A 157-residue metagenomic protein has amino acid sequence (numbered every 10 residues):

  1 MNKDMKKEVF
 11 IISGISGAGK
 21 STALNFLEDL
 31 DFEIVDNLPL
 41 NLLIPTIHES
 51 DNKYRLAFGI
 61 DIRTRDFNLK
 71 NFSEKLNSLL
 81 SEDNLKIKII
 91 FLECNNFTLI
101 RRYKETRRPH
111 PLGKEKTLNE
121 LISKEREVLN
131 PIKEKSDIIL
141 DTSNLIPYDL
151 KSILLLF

Functional and structural regions predicted by a protein language model:
I12: Hydrophobic anchor at the beta1->P-loop junction of P-loop NTPases
I15: P-loop (Walker A) phosphate-binding loop of NTP-binding proteins
G19: Conserved glycine(s) of the Walker
A23-L24: Post-Walker A alpha-helix
I34-L80: Conserved nucleotide-sensing/catalytic segment adjacent to the nucleotide-binding pocket in NTP-handling enzymes
R63-D66, C94-L99, L145-P147: Conserved nucleotide-binding/hydrolysis micro-motifs of P-loop NTPases
D83-E105, L140-D141: Conserved phosphate-donor/acceptor-positioning beta-strand/loop module used by diverse small-molecule
L112-L150: Small-molecule kinase domains that catalyze NTP-dependent phosphoryl transfer to phosphate-bearing small molecules
